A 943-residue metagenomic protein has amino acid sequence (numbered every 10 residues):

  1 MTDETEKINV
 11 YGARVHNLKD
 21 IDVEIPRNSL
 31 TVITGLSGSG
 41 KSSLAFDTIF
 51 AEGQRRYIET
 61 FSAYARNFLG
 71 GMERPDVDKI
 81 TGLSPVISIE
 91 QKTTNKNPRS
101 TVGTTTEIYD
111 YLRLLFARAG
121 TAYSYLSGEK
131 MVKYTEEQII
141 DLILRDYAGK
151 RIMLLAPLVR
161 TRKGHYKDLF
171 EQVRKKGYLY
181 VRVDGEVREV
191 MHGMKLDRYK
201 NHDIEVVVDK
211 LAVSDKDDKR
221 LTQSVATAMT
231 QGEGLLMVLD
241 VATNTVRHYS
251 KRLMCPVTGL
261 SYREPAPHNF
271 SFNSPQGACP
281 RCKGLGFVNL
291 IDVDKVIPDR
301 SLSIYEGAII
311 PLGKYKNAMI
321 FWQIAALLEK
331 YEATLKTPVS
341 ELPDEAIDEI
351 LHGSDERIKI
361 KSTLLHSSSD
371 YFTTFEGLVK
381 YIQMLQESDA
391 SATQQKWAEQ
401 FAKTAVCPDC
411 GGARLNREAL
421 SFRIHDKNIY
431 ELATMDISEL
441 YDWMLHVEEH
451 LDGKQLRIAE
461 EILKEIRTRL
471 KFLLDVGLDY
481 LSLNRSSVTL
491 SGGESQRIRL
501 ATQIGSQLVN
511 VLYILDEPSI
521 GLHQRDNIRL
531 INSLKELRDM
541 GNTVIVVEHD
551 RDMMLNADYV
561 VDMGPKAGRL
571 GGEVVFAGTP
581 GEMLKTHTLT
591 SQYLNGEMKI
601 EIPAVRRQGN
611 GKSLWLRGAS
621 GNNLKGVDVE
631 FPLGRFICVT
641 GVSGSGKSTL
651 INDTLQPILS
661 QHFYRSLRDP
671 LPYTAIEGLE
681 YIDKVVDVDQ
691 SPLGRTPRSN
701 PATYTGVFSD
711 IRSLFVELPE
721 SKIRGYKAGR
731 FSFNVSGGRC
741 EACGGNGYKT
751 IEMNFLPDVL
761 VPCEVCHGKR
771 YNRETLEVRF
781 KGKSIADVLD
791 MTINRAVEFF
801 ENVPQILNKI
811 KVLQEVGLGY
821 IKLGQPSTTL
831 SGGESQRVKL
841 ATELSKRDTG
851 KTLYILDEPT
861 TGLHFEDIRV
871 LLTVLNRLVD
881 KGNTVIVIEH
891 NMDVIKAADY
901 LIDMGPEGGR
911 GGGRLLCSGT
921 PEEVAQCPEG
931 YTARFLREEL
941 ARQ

Functional and structural regions predicted by a protein language model:
M1-Q943: Conserved phosphate-binding elements of NTP-dependent enzyme cores
